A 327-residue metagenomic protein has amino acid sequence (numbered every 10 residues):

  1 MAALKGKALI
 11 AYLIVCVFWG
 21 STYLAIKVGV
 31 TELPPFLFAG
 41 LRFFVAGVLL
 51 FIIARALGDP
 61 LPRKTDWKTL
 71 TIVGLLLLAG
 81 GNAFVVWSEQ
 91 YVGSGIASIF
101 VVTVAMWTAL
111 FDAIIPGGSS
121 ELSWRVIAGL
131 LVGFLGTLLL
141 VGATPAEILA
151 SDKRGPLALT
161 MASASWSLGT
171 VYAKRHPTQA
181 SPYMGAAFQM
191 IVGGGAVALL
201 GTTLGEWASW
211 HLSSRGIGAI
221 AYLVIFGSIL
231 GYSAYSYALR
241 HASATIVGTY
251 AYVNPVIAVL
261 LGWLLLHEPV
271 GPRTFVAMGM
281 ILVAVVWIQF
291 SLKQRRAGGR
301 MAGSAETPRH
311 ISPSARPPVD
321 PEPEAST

Functional and structural regions predicted by a protein language model:
M1, F43-V45, G216-G218, Y252-T327: C-terminal-most transmembrane helix of multi-pass membrane proteins
L4-L9, E32-F36, G40, P62-K68 (+4 more regions): Juxtamembrane helix-entry segments on the extracytoplasmic side of multipass membrane proteins
F18, T22-Y23, F51-V101, L135 (+2 more regions): Specific transmembrane alpha-helical segments of multi-pass solute transporters/efflux pumps, especially DMT/EamA
S21, A25-V28, E32, A46-R63 (+5 more regions): Membrane-interface helix-cap regions at the ends of transmembrane helices in multi-pass membrane proteins
A39-L41, L78, N82, A97-T103 (+2 more regions): Helix-helix packing/entry segments at the starts of transmembrane helices
L49-L61, V104-L131, V256-F275: C-terminal transmembrane-helix exit sites in multi-pass transporters
L50, T108-L110, I114-P116, L130-G133 (+4 more regions): Transmembrane alpha-helical segments that form core, pore/gating elements of small-molecule transporters/exporters
L50, T71, A79, T103 (+5 more regions): Hydrophobic transmembrane alpha-helices of multi-pass small-molecule transport proteins
